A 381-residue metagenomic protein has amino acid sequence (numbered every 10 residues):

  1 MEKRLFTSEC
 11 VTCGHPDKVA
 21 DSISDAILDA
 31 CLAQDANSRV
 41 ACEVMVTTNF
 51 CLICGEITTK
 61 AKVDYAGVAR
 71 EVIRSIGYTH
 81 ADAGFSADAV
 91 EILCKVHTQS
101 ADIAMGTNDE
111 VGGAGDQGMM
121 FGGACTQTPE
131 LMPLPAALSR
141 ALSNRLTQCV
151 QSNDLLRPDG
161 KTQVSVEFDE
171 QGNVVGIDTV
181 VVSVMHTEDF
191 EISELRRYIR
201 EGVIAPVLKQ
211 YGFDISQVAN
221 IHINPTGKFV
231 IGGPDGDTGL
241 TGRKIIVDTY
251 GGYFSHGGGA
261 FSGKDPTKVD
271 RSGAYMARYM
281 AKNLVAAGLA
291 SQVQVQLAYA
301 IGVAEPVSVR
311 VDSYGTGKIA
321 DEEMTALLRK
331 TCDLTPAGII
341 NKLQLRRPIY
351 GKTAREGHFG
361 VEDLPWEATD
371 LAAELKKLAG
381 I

Functional and structural regions predicted by a protein language model:
M1-A41, E374: N-terminal, positively charged regions that mediate nucleic acid binding
T7, G67, R74-I231, G360-L375 (+1 more regions): Glycine-rich, mobile lid/loop segments that gate access to catalytic sites or pores
V11, H15-A20, G113-Q127, V230-F254 (+2 more regions): Conserved phosphate/anionic-ligand binding catalytic regions in large, soluble enzymes, centered on
S22-A26, A137, A141, S272-Y279: Short amphipathic alpha-helical face segments that pack within enzyme cores and frequently flank/anchor catalytic
S38-C42, G160-V166, A219-I223, L289-A300: A short glycine-rich, hydrophobically flanked beta-strand micro-motif that places a catalytic Asp/Glu for divalent metal
A41-T59, I301-E305: Short, charge-patterned binding micro-sites
T47, Q292, Y299-I381: Internal helix-turn-beta structural module
E191-L284: Glycine-rich anion/phosphate-binding loop at the beta-strand->alpha-helix junction
